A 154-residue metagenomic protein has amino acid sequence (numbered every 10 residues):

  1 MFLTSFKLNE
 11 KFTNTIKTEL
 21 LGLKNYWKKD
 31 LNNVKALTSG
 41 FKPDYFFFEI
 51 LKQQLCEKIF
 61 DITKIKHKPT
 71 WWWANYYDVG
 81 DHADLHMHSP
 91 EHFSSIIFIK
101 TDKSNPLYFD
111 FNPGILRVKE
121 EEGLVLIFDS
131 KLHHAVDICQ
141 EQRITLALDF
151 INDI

Functional and structural regions predicted by a protein language model:
M1-I65, W73, H82: Non-heme Fe(II)/2-oxoglutarate
H67-I138, Q142-I154: Catalytic core of non-heme Fe(II) oxygenases with the double-stranded beta-helix
